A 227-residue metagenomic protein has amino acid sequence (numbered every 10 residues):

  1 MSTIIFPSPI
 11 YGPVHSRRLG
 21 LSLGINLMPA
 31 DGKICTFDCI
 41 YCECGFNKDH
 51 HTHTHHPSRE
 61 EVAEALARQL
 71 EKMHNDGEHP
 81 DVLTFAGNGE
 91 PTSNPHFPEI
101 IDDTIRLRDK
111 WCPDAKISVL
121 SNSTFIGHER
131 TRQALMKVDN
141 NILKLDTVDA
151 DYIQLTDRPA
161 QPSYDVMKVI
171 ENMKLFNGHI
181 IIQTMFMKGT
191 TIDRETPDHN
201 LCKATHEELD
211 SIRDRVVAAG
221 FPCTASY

Functional and structural regions predicted by a protein language model:
S2-L27: Short, charged low-complexity linear segments at domain edges
R18-E61: Canonical Radical SAM [4Fe-4S] cluster-binding loop centered on the CxxxCxxC motif and its immediate flanking residues
L27, F85-G87, S121, T184: Short glycine-centered, acidic/aromatic-flanked micro-motifs in structured strand/loop junctions that mark active-site
G45-V82, E99: Conserved alpha-helical substructure of the radical SAM core
N47, N88, D146: Flexible loop residues that form catalytic and substrate-binding hotspots at small-molecule/glycan-binding clefts
L83-N88, F221: Short glycine-rich or small-residue beta-strand-to-loop segments that form or flank ligand, phosphate, metal/Fe-S
S93-Y227: Conserved AdoMet/S-adenosylmethionine-binding subsite of the radical SAM
